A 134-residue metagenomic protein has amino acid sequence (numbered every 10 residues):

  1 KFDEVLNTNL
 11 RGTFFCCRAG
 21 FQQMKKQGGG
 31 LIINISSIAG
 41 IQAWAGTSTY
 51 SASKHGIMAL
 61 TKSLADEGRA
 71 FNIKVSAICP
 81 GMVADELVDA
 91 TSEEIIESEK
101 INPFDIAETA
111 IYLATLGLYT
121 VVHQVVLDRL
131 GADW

Functional and structural regions predicted by a protein language model:
K1-D3: Substrate-binding pocket helix/loop in short-chain dehydrogenase/reductase
C17, S53: Active-site helix of classical SDR
A19-L31: A short helix-coil junction within the Rossmann-fold of NAD(P)-dependent oxidoreductases
Q22, D66-E67: Alpha-helical segment proximal to the catalytic Tyr-Lys
S37: Residue(s) in the substrate-gating loop at a strand-loop-helix junction that position the organic substrate next
Q42-S48: Active-site loop immediately N-terminal to the catalytic Tyr-X3-Lys motif of short-chain dehydrogenase/reductase
A77-I78, E93-W134: C-terminal helical subdomain
